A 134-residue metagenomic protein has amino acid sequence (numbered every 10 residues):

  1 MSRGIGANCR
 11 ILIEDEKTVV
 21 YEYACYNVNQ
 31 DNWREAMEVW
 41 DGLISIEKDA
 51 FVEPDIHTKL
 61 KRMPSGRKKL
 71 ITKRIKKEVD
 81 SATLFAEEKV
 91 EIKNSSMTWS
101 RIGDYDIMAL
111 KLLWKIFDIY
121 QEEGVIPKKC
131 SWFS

Functional and structural regions predicted by a protein language model:
M1-Y26: Short N-terminal edge-element motif at the start of the domain
S2, A7-C9, N32-R34, E87 (+1 more regions): Short, flexible coil/linker segments at or flanking structured domains
L12, A24, S45-D49, K93 (+1 more regions): A structural detector for beta-sheet-dominated domains
V19, D31-W33, V52-I56: Short acidic, gly/pro-rich beta-turn/loop elements at beta-sheet edges and active-site/ligand-binding grooves
Y26-E38: Short, cysteine-centered beta-strand-loop-beta hairpins and adjacent loop/turn segments enriched in charged/polar
A50-S134: Acidic, low-complexity intrinsically disordered segments
